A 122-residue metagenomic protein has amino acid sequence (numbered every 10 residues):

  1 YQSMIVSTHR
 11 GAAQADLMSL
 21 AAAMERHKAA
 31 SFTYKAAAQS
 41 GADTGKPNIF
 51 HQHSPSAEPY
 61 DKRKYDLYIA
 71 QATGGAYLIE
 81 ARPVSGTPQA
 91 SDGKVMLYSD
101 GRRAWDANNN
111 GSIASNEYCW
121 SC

Functional and structural regions predicted by a protein language model:
Y1-S7: C-terminal juxtamembrane segment of a hydrophobic transmembrane alpha-helix
S7-G11, M18, A22-S40: Alpha-helix exit/C-cap motif
Q14-L17, K64: Generic N-terminal initiation segments characterized by hydrophobic and/or small/turn-forming residues
A29-C122: Periplasmic/extracellular, small/polar-rich flexible segments of pilin-like filament-forming proteins
